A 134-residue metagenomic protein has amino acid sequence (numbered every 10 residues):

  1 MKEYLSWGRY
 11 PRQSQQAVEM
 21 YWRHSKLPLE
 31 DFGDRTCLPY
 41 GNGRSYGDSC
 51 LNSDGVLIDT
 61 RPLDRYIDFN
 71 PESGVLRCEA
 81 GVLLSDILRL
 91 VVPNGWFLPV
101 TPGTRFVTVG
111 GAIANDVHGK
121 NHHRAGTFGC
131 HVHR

Functional and structural regions predicted by a protein language model:
M1-R9: N-terminal regions that are enriched for targeting/export leaders and immediately downstream pro/stem segments
G8-F106, D116-N121: Glycine-rich N-terminal segment of FAD-binding domains in flavoprotein oxidoreductases, spanning the beta-loop-helix
A112-R134: FAD-binding subdomain of flavoenzyme oxidoreductases
